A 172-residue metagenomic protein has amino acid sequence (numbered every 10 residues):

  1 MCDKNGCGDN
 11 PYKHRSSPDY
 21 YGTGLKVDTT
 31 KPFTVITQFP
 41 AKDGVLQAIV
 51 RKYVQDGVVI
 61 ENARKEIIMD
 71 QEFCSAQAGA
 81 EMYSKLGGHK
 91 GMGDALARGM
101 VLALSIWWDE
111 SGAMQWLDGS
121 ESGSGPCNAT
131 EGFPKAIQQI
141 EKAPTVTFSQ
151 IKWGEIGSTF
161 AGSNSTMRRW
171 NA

Functional and structural regions predicted by a protein language model:
C2-R15, V27-T34, P40-N171: Aromatic sugar-binding interfaces of carbohydrate-active proteins
Y21-L25: Short surface loop/edge beta-strand patches of beta-sandwich-type extracellular domains that form ligand-contact sites
